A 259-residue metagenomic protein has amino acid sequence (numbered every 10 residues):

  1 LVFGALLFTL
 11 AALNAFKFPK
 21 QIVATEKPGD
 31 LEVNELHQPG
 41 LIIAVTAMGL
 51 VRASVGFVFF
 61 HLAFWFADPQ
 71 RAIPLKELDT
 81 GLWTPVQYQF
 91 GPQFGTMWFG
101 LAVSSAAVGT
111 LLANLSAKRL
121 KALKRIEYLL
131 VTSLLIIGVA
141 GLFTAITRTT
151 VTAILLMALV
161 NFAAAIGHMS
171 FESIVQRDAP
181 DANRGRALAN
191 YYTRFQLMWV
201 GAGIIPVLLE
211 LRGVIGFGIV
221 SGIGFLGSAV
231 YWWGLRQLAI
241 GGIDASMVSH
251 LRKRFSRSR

Functional and structural regions predicted by a protein language model:
L1-A15, L36-L112: A single, central transmembrane helix in multi-pass transporters
A5, Y128-L142, S221: Structural signature of the two symmetry-related core transmembrane helices
T9-P19, I219-R259: Multi-pass alpha-helical transporter architecture, strongest for 12-TM Major Facilitator/SLC carriers used
A11-V51, V248-S258: Juxtamembrane intracellular "pre-TM" segments in multi-pass secondary transporters
L62, I166-A179: Intracellular juxtamembrane helix-capping segments at the cytosolic ends of symmetry-related transmembrane helices
T110-I126, E210: Helix-to-loop junctions at the C-terminal end of transmembrane segments in multipass secondary transporters
F143-M157: Helix-loop junctions at membrane interfaces in 12-TM secondary transporters
A182-L211: A late C-terminal transmembrane helix in Major Facilitator Superfamily
